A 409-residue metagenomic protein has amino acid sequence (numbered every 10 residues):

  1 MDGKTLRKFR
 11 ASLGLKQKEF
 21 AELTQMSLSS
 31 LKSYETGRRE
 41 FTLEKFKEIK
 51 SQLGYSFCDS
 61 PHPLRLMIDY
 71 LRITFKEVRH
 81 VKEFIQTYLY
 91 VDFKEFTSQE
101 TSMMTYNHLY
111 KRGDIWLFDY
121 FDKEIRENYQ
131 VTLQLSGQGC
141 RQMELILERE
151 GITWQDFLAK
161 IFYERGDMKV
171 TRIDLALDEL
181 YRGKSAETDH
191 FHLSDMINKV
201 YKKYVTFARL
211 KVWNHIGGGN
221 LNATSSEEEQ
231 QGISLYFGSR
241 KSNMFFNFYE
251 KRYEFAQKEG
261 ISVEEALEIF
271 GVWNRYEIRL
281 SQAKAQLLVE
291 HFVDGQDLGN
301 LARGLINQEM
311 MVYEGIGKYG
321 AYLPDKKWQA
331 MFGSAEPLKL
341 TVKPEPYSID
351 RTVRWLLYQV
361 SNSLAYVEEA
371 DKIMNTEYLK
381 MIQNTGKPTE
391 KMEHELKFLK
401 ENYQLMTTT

Functional and structural regions predicted by a protein language model:
K4-L23, E48, V342: Short basic helix-loop element that most often maps to the first helix and adjoining turn of HTH DNA-binding modules
L6, F20-A21, L31-Y34, I349: Conserved hydrophobic/aromatic packing and binding residues within compact polymer-binding modules
S12, S56-S348, W355-N362, Y366-T409: Structured, helix-rich domain cores that form ligand/interaction pockets
Q25-F41: Recognition helix of helix-turn-helix/homeodomain-like DNA-binding domains that insert into the DNA major groove
S33, G37, E48, W355: Alpha-helical DNA-recognition elements
T42-D59: DNA major-groove recognition helix of helix-turn-helix/homeodomain DNA-binding modules
